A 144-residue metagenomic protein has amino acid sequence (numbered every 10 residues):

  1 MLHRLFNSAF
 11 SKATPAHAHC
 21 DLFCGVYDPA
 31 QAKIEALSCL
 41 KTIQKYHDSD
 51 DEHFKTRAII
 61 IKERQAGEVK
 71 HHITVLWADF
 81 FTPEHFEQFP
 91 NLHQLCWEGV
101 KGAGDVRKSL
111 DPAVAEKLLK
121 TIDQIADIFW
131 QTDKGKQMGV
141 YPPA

Functional and structural regions predicted by a protein language model:
M1-K55, N91-Q124, I128-A144: N-terminal intrinsically disordered, cationic/polar leader segments that include organellar targeting peptides
T14-H17, H71, V75: Generic detection of intrinsically disordered/low-complexity segments and helix-coil linkers/edges
P15, C24, A66, A78-D79: N-terminal, helix-rich and Lys/Arg-enriched segments in bacterial and organellar proteins
K55-I73: Alpha-helical segments in soluble extracytoplasmic regions
H72-F89: Short, solvent-exposed, charged loop/turn and helix-capping segments that join or cap alpha-helices on peripheral
